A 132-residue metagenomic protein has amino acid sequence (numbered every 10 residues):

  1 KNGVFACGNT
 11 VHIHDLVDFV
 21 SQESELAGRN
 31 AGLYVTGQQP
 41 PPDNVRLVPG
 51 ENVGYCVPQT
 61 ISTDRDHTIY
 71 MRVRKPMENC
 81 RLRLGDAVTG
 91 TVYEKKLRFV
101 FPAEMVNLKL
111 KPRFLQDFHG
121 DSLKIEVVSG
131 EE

Functional and structural regions predicted by a protein language model:
K1-E132: Residues forming the flavin
